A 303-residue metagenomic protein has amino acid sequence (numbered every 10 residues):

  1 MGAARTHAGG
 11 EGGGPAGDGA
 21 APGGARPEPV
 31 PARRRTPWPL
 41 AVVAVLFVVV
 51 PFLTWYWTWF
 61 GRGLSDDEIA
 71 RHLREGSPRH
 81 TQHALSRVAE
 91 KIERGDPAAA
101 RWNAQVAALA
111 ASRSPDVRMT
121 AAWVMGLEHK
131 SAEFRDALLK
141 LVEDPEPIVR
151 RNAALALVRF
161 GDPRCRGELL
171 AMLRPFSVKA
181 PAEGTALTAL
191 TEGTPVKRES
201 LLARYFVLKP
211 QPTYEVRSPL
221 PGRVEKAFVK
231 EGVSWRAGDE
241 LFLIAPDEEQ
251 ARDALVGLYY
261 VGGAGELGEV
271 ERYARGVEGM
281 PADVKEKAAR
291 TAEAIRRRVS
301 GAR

Functional and structural regions predicted by a protein language model:
W59-H72, R94-A111, H129-E143, D162-R174 (+3 more regions): Amphipathic alpha-helical scaffolding segments comprising HEAT/armadillo-like alpha-solenoid repeats
G76-S77, R113-S114, P145-E146, S177 (+2 more regions): Short inter-helical turns and helix N-cap capping residues of alpha-solenoid HEAT/ARM repeat scaffolds
T81, R118, R150-R151, A251 (+2 more regions): Residue-level detector of extended alpha-helical repeat arrays and alpha-solenoid scaffolds
V88-G95, M125-K130, L157, G161 (+4 more regions): Alpha-solenoid repeat junctions
D162, A171-A186, L201-G222, I244-P246: Short beta-strand-turn/beta-hairpin segments enriched in glycine/proline and small hydrophobics that form edge-strand
A180-P195, V224-E231: Short histidine-centered loop motifs in beta-beta connectors
G193-L202, G232-L241: A structural signal for short beta-strand/turn segments enriched in small hydrophobics and glycine
